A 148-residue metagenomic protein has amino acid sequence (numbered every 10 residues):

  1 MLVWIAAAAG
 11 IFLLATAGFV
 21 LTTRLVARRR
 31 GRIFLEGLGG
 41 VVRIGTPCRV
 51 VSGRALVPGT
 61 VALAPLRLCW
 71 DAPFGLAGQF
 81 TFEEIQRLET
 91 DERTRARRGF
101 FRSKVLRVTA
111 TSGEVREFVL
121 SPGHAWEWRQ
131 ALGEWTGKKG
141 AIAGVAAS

Functional and structural regions predicted by a protein language model:
M1-A62: Anionic N-terminal interaction surfaces
V51, D71-P73, T109-T111: A generic structural motif
G53-V57, F74, R102: Residues that act as N-cap/strand-start positions at coil-to-secondary-structure junctions
T60-C69, S112-G113: Short, solvent-exposed coil/turn segments at beta-strand boundaries
L68-A72, L88: Short hydrophobic/aromatic-rich beta-strand segments that constitute the beta-sheet cores of beta-sandwich/beta-barrel
L76, E84-S148: Acidic, Ser/Thr- and proline-rich intrinsically disordered linker/docking segments of eukaryotic scaffolds
